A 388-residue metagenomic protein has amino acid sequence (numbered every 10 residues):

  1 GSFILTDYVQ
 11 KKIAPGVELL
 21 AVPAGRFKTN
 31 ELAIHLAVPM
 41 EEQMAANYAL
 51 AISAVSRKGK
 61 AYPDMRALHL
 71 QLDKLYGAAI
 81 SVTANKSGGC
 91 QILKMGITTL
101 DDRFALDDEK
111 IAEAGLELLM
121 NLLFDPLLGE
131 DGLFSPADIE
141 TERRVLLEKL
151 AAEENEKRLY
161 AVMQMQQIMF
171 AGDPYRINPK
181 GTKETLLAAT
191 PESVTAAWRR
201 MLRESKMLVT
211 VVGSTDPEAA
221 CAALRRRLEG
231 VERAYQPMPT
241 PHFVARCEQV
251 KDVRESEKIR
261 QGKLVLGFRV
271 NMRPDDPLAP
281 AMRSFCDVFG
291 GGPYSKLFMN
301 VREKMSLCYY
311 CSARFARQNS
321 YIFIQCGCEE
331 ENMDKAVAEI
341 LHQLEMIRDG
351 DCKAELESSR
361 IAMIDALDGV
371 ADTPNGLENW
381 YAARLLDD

Functional and structural regions predicted by a protein language model:
G1-L75, D107, T182-T185, P191 (+2 more regions): His/Glu-rich zincin catalytic helix
L20-V22, K28-Y48, M65-N121, D125 (+5 more regions): M16 family metallopeptidases and their MPP-like homologs
K60, D107, I111, D138 (+8 more regions): Catalytic cores of large soluble enzymes that bind and process phosphate-bearing ligands
A105-N155: Hydrophobic alpha-helical hairpins/lids featuring a short glycine-rich hinge
E130-R143, Y160-Q166, G181-T182, P237-C247: Short, surface-exposed recognition loops or helix-turn segments adjacent to catalytic cores
A137, P239-Q249, A354-A366: Short proline/glycine- and acidic-rich turn/helix-capping motifs at secondary-structure junctions
E148-A152, Q249-Q261, D365-N375: Short, low-order "capping/linker" segments at domain edges
